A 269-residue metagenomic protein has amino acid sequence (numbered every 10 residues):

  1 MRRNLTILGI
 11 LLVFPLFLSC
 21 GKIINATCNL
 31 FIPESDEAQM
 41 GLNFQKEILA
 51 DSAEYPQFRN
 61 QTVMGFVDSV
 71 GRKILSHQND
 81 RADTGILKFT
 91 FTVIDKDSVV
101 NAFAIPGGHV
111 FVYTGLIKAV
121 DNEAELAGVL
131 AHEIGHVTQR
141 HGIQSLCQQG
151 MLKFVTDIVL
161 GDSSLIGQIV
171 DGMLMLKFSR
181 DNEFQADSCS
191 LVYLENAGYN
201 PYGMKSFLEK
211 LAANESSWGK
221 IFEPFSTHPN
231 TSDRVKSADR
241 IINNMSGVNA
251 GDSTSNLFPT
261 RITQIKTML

Functional and structural regions predicted by a protein language model:
M1-S19: Sec-dependent bacterial lipoprotein signal peptides
N4, S19-L269: A Zn2+-metalloprotease active-site environment signal
